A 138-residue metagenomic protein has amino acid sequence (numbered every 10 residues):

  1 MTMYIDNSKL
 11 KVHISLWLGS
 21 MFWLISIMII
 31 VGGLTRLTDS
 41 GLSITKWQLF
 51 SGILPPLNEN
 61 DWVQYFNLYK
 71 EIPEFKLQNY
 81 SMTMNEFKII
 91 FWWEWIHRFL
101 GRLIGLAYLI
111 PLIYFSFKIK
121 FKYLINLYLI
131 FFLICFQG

Functional and structural regions predicted by a protein language model:
M1-L10: Short, Lys/Arg-rich, polar N-terminal cytosolic tail immediately upstream of the first transmembrane signal-anchor
H13-G52: N-terminal signal-anchor transmembrane alpha helix
I14-L18, F121-F131: Membrane-interfacial loop-to-transmembrane alpha-helix junctions, especially the N-terminal start
S20-I27, V31, L103-I113, L129-F136: Lipid-exposed faces of alpha-helical membrane segments in multi-pass integral membrane proteins
G32, W93, H97, Q137: Aromatic/pi-system hotspot detector in well-structured domains
R36-M84: Histidine-/acidic- and/or cysteine-rich, low-complexity loops and terminal segments associated with membrane
L68-Y108: Individual transmembrane alpha-helix segments
I113-I119: Structural signal for the C-terminal ends of transmembrane alpha-helices and the immediately following loop
